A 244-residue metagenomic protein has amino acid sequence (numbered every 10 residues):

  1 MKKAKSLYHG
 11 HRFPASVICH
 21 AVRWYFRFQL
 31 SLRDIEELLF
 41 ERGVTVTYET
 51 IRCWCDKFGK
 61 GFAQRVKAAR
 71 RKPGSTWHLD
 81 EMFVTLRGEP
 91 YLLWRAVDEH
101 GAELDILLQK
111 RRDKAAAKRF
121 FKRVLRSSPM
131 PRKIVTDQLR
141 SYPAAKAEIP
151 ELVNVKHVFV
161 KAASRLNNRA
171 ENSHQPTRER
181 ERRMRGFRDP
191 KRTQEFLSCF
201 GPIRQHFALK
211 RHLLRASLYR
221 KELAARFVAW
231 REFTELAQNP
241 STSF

Functional and structural regions predicted by a protein language model:
M1-F244: Residue-level recognition of single "structural anchor" positions that define or cap local secondary structure
